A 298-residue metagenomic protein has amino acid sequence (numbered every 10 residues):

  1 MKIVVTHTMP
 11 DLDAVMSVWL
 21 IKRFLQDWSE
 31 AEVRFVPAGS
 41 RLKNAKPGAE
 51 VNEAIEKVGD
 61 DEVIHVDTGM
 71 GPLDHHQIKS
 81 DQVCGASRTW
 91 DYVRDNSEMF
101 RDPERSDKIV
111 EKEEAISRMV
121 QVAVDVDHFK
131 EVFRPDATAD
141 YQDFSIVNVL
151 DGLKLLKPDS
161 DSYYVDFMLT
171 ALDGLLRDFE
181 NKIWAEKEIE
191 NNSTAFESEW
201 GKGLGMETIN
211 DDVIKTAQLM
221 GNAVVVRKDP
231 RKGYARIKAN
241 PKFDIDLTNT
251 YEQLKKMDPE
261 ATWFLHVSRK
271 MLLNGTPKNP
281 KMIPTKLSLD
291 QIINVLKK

Functional and structural regions predicted by a protein language model:
M1-T170, G174, S198-W200, M206-G221 (+1 more regions): Replace "Mg2+/Mn2+-dependent" with "divalent metal-dependent
D166-A195: Catalytic core of tubulin tyrosine ligase-like
